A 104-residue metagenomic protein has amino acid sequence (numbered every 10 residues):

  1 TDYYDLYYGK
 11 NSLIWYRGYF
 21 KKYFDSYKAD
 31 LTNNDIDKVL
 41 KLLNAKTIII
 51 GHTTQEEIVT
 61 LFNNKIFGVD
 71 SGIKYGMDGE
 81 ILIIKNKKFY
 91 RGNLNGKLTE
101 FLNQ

Functional and structural regions predicted by a protein language model:
T1-Q104: Feature recognizes metal-dependent phosphohydrolase scaffolds
